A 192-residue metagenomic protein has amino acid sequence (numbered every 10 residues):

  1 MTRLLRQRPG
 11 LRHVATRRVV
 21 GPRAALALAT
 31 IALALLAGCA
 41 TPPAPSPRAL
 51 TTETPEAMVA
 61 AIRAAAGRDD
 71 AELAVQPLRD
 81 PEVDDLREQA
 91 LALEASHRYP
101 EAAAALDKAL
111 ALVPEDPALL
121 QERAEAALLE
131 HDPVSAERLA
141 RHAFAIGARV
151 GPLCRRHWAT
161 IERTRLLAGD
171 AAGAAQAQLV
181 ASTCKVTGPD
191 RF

Functional and structural regions predicted by a protein language model:
L33-A57: Bacterial Sec signal peptide processing site at the extreme N-terminus
L73-A104: Alpha-helical segment of the N-proximal tetratricopeptide repeat
L119, L153, H157, D190-R191: TPR alpha-solenoid repeat register
